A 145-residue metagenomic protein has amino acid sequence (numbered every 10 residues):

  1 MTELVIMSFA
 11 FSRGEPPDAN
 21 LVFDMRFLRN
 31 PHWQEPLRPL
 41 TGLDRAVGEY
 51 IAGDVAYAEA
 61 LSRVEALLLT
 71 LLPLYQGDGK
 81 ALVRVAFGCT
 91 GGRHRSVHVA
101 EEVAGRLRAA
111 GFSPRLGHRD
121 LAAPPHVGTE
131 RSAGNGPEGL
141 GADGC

Functional and structural regions predicted by a protein language model:
M1-V83, A122-P125, N135-C145: C-terminal accessory "lid"/substrate-recognition subdomains
M7, A86-G88, G117: Solvent-exposed beta-strand sheet faces enriched in polar/charged residues
S62, A66-L69, V97, E101 (+1 more regions): A generic structural signal for well-ordered alpha-helical surface patches
L68, L72-Q76, C89-R93, L107: Short leucine-rich amphipathic alpha-helical surface patches
A81-A104: Catalytic cysteine-centered active loop of the rhodanese-like fold, especially the PTP/DSP P-loop
A104-P114: Post-Walker A helix-loop "phosphate-sensing" segment adjacent to the P-loop in P-loop NTPases
F112-A123: Short beta-strand-centered segment that lines the nucleotide-binding/catalytic pocket of NTP-utilizing
T129: Nucleotide and nucleotide-moiety/phosphate-recognizing core
